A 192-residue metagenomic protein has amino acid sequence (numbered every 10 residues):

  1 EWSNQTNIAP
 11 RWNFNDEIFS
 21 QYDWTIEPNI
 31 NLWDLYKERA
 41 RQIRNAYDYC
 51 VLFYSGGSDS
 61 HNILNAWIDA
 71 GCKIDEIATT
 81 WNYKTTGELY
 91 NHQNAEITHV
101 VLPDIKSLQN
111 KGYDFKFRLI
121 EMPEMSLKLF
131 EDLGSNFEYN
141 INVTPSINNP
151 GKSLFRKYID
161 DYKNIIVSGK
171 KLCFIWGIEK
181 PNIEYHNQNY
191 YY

Functional and structural regions predicted by a protein language model:
W2-Y192: ATP-dependent adenylation/nucleotidyltransferase module used to activate substrates
